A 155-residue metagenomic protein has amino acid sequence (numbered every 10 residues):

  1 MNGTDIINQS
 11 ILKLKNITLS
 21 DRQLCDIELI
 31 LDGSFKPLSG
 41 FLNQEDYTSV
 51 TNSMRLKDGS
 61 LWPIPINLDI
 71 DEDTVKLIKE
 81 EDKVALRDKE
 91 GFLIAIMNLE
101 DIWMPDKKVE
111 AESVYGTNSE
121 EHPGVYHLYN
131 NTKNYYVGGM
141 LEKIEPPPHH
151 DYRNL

Functional and structural regions predicted by a protein language model:
M1-L155: Non-catalytic terminal extensions that flank enzyme cores
